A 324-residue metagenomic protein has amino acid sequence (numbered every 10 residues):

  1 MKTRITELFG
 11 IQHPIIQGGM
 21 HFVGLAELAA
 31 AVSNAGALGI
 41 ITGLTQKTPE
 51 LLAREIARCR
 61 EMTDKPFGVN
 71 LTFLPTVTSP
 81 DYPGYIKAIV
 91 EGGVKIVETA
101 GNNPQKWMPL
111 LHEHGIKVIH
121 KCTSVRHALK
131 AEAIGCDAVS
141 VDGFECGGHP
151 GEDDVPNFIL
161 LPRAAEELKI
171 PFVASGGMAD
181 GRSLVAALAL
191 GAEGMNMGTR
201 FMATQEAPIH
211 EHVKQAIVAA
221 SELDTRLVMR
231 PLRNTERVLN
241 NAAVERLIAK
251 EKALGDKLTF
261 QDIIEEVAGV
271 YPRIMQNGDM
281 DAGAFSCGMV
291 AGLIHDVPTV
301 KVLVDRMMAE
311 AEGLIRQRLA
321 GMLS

Functional and structural regions predicted by a protein language model:
M1-P171: Active-site entrance/lid segments in N-terminal catalytic domains of soluble metabolic enzymes
M20, G177-M178: Active-site metal-binding loops of divalent metal-dependent hydrolases
G151-V173, A179-S324: Conserved active-site-proximal phosphate/metal-binding subdomains
